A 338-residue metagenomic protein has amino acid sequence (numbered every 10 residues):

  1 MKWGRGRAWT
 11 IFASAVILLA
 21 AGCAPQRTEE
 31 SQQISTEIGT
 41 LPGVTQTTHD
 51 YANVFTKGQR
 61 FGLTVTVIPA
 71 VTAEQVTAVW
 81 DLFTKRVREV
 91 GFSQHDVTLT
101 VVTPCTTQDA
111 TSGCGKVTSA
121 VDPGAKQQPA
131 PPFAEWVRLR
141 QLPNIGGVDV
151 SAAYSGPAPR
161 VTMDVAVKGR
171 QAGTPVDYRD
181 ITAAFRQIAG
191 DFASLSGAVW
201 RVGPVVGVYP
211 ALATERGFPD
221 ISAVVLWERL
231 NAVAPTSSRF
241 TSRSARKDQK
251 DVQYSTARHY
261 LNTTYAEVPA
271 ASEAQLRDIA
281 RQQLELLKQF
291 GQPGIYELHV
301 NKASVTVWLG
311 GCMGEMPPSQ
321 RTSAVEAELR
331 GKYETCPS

Functional and structural regions predicted by a protein language model:
M1-A21: Sec-dependent bacterial lipoprotein signal peptides
L18, R216-V307: Intrinsically disordered, low-complexity segments enriched in Gly and acidic/Ser/Thr residues that form flexible
C23-R27: Bacterial signal peptide processing site
S31-G43, P131-P143, Y178-A189, S222-R239 (+1 more regions): Short amphipathic alpha-helix segments
I34-P104, S112: N-terminal Sec/ER secretory leader and immediately downstream segment of secreted/extracellular precursors
G43-T64, V148-V161, P235-A266: Short edge beta-strands and adjacent turn/loop segments
T77, D81-V208: Long, acidic/polar, low-complexity amphipathic helices and coiled-coil-like
L284-S338: Hydrophilic extracytoplasmic domains
